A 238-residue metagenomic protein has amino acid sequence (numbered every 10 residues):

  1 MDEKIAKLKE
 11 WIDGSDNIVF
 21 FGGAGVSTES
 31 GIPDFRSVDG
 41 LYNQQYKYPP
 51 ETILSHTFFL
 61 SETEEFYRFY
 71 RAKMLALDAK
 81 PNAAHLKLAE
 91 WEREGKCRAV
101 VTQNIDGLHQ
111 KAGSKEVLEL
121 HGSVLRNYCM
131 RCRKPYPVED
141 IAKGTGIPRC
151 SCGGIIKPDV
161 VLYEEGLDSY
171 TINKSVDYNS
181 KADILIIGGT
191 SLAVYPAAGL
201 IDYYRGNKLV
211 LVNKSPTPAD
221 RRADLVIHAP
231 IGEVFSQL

Functional and structural regions predicted by a protein language model:
M1-L238: Conserved catalytic core of sirtuin-type NAD+-dependent deacylases
